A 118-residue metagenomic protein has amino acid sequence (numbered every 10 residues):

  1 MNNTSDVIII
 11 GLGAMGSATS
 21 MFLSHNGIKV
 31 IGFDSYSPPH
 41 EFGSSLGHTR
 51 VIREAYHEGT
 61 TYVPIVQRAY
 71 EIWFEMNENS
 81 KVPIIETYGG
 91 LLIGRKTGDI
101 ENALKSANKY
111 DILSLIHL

Functional and structural regions predicted by a protein language model:
M1-M15, I31: Beta1/beta-strand and adjacent pyrophosphate-binding region of the FAD-binding site in flavoprotein oxidoreductases
N2-T4, I8, H40-G47: Accessory recognition modules or surfaces
T4, G27, L46-H48, T87-Y88: A structure-centric signal for secondary-structure junctions around beta-strands
I8, Y36, A55: Anionic group-transfer/hydrolysis microenvironments
G11, D34, G94: Short beta-strand/turn micro-motifs composed of small residues that flank or help shape donor/cofactor-binding pockets
S24-S45: Glycine-rich FAD pyrophosphate-binding loop
T49-I116: Dinucleotide-binding Rossmann-like beta1-alpha1 core, especially the glycine-rich loop that anchors the ADP
